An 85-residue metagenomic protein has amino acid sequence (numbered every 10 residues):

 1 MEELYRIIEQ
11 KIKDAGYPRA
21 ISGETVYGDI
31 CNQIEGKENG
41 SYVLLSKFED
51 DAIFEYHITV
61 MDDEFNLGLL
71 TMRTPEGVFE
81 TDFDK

Functional and structural regions predicted by a protein language model:
M1-E2, F83-K85: Short intrinsically disordered terminal tails
M1-T25: N-terminal trafficking/processing presequences and adjacent post-cleavage segments of proteins routed to secretion
P18-F83: Acidic, low-complexity, intrinsically disordered interaction modules
